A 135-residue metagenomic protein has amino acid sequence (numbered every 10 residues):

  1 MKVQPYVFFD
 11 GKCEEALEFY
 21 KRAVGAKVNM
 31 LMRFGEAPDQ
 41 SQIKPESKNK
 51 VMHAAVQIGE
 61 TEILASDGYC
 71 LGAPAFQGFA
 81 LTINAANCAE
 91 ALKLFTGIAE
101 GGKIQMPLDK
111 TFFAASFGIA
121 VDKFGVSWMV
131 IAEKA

Functional and structural regions predicted by a protein language model:
V3, N29-M32, K50, Q57 (+2 more regions): Vicinal oxygen chelate
V7-E60: Core segments of cupin and vicinal oxygen chelate
